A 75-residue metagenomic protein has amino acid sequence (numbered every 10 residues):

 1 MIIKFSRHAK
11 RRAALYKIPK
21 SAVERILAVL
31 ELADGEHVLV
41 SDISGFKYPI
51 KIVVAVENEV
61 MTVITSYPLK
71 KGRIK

Functional and structural regions predicted by a protein language model:
M1-K75: Ribonuclease/tRNase effector modules and their secretory precursors
